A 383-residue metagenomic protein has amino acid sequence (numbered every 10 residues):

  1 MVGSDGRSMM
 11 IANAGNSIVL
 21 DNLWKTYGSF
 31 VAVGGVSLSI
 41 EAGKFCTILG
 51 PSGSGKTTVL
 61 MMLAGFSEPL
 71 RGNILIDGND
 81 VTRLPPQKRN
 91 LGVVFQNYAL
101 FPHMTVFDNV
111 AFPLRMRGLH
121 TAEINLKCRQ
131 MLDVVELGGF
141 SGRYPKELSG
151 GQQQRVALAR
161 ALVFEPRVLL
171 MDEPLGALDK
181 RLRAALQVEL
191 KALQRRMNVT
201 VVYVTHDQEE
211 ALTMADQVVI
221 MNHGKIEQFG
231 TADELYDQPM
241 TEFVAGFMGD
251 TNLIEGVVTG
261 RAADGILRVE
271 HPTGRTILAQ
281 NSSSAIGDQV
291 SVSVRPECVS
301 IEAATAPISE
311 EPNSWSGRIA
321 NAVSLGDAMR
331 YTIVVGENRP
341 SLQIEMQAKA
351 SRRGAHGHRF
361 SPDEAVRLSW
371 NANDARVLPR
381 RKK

Functional and structural regions predicted by a protein language model:
G3, T251, G260-K383: Non-catalytic connector elements of ABC transporters
F45, L84-G246: ABC ATPase nucleotide-binding domains
L49-P51: The feature captures the beta-strand-to-loop junction immediately N-terminal to the Walker
A64: Helix-to-loop junction immediately C-terminal to a conserved catalytic motif
L70-N73, E123, H223, E255: Conserved coupling/switch loops of ABC nucleotide-binding domains, chiefly the family-specific signature
G72-D80: Conserved ABC transporter NBD signature motif
